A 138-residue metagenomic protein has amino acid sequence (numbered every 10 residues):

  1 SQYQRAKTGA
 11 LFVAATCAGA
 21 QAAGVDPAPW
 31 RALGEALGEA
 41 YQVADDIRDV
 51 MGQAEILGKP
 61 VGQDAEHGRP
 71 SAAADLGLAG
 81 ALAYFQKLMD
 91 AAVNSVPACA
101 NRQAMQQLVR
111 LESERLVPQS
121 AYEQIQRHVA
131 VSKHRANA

Functional and structural regions predicted by a protein language model:
S1-A138: All-alpha prenyltransferase/terpene-synthase fold signal
